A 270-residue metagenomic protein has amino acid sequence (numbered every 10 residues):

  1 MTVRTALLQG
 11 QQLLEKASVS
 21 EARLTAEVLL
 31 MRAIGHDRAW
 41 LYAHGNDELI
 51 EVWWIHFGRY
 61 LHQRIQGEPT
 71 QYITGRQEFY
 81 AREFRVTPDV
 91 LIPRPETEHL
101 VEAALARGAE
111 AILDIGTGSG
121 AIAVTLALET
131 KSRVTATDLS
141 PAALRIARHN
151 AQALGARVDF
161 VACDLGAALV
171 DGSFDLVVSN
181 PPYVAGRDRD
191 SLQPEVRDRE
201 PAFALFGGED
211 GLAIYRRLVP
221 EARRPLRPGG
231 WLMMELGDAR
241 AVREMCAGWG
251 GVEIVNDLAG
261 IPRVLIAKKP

Functional and structural regions predicted by a protein language model:
M1-L41, N46: Non-catalytic accessory regions of SAM-dependent methyltransferases
V28-A106: Conserved AdoMet
F84, V158-F160, V252: Generic structural signal for residues in well-ordered beta-strands
I92-S191, R217, A239: Conserved SAM/SAH cofactor-binding pocket of Class I
L126, V196, L218-A222: Class I S-adenosylmethionine-dependent transferase superfamily signal
Y183, K268-P270: C-terminal beta-strand of the catalytic ATP-binding
Y183-I214: Mobile active-site "lid"/loop adjacent to the S-adenosyl-L-methionine
E209-K268: Conserved Class I SAM-dependent methyltransferase catalytic core
